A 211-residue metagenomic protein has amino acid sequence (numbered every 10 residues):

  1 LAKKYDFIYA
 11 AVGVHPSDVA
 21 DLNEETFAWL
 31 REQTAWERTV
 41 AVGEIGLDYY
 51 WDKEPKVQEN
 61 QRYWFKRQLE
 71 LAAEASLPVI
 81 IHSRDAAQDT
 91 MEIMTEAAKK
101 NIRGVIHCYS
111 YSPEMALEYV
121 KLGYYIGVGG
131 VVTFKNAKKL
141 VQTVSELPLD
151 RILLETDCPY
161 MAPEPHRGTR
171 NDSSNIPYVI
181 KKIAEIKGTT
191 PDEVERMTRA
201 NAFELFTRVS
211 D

Functional and structural regions predicted by a protein language model:
L1-D211: Mid-domain alpha/beta scaffold segments of enzyme catalytic cores
